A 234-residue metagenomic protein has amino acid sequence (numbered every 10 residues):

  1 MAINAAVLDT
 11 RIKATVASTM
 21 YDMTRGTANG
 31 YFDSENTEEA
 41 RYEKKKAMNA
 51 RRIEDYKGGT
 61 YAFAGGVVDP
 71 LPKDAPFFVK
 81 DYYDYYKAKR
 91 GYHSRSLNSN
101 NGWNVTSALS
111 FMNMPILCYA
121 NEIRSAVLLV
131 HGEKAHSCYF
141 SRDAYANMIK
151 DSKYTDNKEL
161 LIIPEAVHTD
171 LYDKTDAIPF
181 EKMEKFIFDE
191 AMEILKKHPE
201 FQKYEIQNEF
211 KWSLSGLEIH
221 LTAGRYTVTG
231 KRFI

Functional and structural regions predicted by a protein language model:
I3-Y85: Alpha/beta-hydrolase-fold enzymes
G102-Y119: Active-site nucleophile elbow and catalytic-triad environment of alpha/beta-hydrolase enzymes
A120-I123, N147-Y154: Short, conserved loop/helix-junction motifs that constitute active-site signature segments in enzyme catalytic cores
I123, L129-H131: Short beta-strand/loop motif that positions the catalytic acidic residue of the alpha/beta-hydrolase fold
E133-A135, E165-V167: Acidic beta-to-alpha connecting loop that harbors the catalytic carboxylate
A135-R142: Conserved alpha/beta-hydrolase "acid-adjacent" motif
A166-D176: Catalytic histidine-centered segment of alpha/beta-hydrolase-like enzymes
K182-I194: C-terminal alpha-helix
